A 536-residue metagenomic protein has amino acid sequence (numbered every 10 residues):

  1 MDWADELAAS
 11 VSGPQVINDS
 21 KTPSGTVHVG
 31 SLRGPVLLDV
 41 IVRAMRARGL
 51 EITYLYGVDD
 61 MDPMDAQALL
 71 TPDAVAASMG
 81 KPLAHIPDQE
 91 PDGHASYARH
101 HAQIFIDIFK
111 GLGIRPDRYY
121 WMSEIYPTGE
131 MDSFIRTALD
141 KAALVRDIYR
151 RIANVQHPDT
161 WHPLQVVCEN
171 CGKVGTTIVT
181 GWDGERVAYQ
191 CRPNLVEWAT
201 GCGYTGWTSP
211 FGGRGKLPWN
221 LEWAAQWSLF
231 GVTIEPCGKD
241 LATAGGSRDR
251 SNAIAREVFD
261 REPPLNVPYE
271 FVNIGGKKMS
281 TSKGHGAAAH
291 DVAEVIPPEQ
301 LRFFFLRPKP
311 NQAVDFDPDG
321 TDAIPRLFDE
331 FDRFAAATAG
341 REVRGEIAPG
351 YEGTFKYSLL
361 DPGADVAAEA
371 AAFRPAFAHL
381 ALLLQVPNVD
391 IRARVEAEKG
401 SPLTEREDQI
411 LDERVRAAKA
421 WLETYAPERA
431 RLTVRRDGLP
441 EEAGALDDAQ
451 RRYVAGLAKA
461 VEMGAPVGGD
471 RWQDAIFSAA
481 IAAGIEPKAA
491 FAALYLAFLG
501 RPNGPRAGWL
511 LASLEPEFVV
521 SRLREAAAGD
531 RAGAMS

Functional and structural regions predicted by a protein language model:
M1-R146, Q156, S251-A253: N-terminal Rossmann-like or analogous alpha/beta NTP/dinucleotide-binding catalytic cores that position adenine
M1-S12, V27, Y54, R146 (+4 more regions): Basic, alpha-helical terminal appendages of large translation-related enzymes
D19-P23, G57-M61, M122-E124, T180 (+6 more regions): An acidic- and aromatic-residue-enriched active-site/binding cleft used to recognize and process polar
K21-V29, T233-D240, S478-A483: A short glycine/serine-rich beta->alpha loop
M45, G49, F109-P116, A142-Y149 (+11 more regions): A generic secondary-structure signal for well-formed alpha-helical elements
R46-M64, F259-G275, K488, N503-E525: Glycine-rich phosphate/pyrophosphate-binding loops and their adjacent beta-strand/loop elements at enzyme active sites
R115-Y269, N273-A289: Active-site cores that bind ATP or allylic diphosphates and position pyrophosphate for catalysis
T243, R248, E270-T424, L499-A534: Catalytic adenosine-cofactor/nucleotide-binding cores of aminoacyl-tRNA synthetases and other
